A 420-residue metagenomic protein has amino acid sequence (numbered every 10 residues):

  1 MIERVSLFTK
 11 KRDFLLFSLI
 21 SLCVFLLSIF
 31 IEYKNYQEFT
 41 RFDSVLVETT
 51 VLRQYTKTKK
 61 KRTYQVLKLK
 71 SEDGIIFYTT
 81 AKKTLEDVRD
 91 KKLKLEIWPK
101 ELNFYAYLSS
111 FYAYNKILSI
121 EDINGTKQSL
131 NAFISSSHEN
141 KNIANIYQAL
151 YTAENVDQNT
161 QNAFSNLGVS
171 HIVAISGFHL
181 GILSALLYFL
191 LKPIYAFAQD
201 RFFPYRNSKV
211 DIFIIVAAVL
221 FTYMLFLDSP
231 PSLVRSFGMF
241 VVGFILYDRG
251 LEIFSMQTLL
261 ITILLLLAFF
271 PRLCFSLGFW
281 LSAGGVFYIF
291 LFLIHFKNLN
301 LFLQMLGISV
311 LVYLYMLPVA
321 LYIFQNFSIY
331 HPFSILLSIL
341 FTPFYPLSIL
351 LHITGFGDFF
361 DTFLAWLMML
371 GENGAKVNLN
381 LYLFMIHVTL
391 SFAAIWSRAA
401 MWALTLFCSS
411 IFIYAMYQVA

Functional and structural regions predicted by a protein language model:
M1-F14, M385-S397: Cytosolic-side transmembrane helix boundary signature
I2-H171: Membrane-interface helix/helix-cap signal primarily in integral membrane proteins
I2-L7, Q199-S208, M369: Membrane-interfacial, low-structure loops and terminal tails that flank and connect transmembrane helices in multi-pass
E3, N166-V169, L225, A268 (+1 more regions): Residue-level detector of transmembrane insertion/anchoring sites
S6-S18, Y205-D211, L251, S255 (+1 more regions): N-terminal membrane topogenic signal
L16-V24, Y151, F213-L220, Q257-L264 (+1 more regions): Alpha-helical transmembrane segments
I117-S236: Aromatic-rich juxtamembrane segments at the membrane interface
S229-A420: Internal transmembrane alpha-helical bundles of multi-pass membrane proteins
